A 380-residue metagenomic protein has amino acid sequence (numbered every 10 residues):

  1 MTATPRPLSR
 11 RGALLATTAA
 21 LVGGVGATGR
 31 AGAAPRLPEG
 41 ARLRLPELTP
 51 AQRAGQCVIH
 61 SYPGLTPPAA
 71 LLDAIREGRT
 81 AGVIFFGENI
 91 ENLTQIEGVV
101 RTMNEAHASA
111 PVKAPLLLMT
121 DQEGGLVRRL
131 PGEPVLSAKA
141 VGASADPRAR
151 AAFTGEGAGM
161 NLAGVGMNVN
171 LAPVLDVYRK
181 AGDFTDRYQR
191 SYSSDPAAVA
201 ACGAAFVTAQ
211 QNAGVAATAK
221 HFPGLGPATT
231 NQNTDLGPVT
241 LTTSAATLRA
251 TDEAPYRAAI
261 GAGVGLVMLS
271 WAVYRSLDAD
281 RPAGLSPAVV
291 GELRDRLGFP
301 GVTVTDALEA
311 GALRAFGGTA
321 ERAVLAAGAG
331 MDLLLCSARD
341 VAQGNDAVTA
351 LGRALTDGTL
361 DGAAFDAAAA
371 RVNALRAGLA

Functional and structural regions predicted by a protein language model:
M1-L8, T17-G23: N-terminal secretory signal peptides
T4-L14, G29, R42: Twin-arginine (Tat) signal peptide motif
V22-R42: C-terminal region of N-terminal signal peptides and the immediate post-cleavage residues of exported proteins
T49, A70, E91-A106, A110-V112 (+1 more regions): Second-shell residues forming the walls of enzyme active-site clefts
Q56-H60, A81-I84, L118-T120, N170-L171 (+4 more regions): Hydrophobic faces of well-ordered beta-strands that scaffold small-molecule active sites in alpha/beta enzyme cores
L65-A74, F153-A158, T319, A323: Short, acidic/polar
N104-P134, G155-Y178, V199, G203-G224: Glycine-rich, aromatic-flanked loop segments that form ligand/cofactor-binding clefts across common enzyme folds
R353, D357-A380: Mid-to-C-terminal alpha-helical segments outside catalytic/metal-binding sites
